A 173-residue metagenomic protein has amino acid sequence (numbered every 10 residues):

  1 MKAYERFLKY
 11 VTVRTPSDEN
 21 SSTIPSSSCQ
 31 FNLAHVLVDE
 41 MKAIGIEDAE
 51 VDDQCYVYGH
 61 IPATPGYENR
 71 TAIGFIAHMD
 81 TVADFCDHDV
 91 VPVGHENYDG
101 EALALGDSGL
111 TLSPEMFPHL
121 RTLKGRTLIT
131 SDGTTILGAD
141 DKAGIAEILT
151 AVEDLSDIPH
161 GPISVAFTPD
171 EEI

Functional and structural regions predicted by a protein language model:
K2, S28, N32, V36 (+4 more regions): Conserved active-site and cofactor/substrate-binding residues in soluble primary-metabolism enzymes
K2-S28, T130: N-terminal capping segment at the start of a domain
R6-K9, V36-D39, E147-T150, D154: Alpha-helical scaffold segments in soluble metabolic enzymes
E19-N20, D48, H160-P162: Flexible, glycine/charged-enriched surface loops at secondary-structure junctions
S22-R70, G74-I76, D80: A non-catalytic alpha/beta surface segment that caps or lines the substrate-entry region of metallo-dependent hydrolase
V57-I61, F167-I173: Beta-rich nucleic-acid/ligand-interaction surfaces
Y67-P162, F167: Active-site metal-coordination/substrate-binding segment of hydrolases, especially metallo-dependent peptidases
